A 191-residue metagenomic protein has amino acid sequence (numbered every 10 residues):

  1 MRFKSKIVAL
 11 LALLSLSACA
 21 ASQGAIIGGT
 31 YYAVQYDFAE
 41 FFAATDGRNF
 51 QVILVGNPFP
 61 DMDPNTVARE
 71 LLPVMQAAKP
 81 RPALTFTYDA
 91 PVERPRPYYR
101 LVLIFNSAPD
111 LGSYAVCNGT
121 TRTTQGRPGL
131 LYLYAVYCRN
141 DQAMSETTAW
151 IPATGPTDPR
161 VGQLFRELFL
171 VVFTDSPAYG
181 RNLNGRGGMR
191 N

Functional and structural regions predicted by a protein language model:
M1-V8: Bacterial N-terminal signal peptides that target proteins for export
S15-A18: C-terminal motif of bacterial Sec signal peptides marking the signal peptidase cleavage site
A20-Q76: A structural "domain/chain start" motif
Y36-D37, T154-N191: C-terminal/domain-edge helix-coil "capping" segments
A43, L72-A83, G119-Q125, G180-N191: Non-catalytic macromolecular-recognition regions in eukaryotic signaling proteins
A83-P97: Short acidic low-complexity segments
R94-C138: Surface-exposed short loop/turn segments
G126-R160: A short, solvent-exposed beta-edge/loop patch
